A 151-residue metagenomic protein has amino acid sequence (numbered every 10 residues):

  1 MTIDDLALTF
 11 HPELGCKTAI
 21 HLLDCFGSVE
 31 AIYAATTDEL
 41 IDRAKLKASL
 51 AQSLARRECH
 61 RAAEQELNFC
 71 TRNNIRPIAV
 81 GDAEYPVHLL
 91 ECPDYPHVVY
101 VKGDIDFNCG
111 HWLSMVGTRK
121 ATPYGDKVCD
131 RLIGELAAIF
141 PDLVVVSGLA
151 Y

Functional and structural regions predicted by a protein language model:
M1-A138: Short, positively charged patches
V80, V146-L149: Structural motif
R119, L149-Y151: Residue-level signal for short, function-critical loop segments
D142: Catalytic cores of nucleic-acid endonucleases
